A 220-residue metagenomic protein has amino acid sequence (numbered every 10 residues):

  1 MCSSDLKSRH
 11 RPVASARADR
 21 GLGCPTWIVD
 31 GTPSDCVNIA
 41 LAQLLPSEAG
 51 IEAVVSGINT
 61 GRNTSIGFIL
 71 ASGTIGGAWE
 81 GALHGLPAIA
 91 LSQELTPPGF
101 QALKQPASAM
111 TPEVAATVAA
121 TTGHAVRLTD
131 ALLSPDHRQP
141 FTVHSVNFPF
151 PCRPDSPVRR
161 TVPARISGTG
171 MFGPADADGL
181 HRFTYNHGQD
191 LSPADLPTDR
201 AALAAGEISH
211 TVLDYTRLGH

Functional and structural regions predicted by a protein language model:
M1-S3: Short, small-residue-biased leader/transition segments that mark boundaries at the very start of proteins
D5-G50: Phosphate/nucleotide-donor binding subsite
T32-P33, N59-R62, P151, Y215: Short glycine-rich anion-binding loops that position phosphate/pyrophosphate groups of nucleotides and phosphorylated
S34, N38-A42, A78-A82, T122 (+1 more regions): Predominant activation on well-ordered alpha-helical scaffold segments within soluble catalytic domains
L41, E48-Q101: Internal, conserved structured core segments that host functional sites
A42-P46, T60, D130-R138: Generic secondary-structure signature for well-ordered alpha-helical cores
Q105-H220: Electrostatically charged, flexible surface regions
